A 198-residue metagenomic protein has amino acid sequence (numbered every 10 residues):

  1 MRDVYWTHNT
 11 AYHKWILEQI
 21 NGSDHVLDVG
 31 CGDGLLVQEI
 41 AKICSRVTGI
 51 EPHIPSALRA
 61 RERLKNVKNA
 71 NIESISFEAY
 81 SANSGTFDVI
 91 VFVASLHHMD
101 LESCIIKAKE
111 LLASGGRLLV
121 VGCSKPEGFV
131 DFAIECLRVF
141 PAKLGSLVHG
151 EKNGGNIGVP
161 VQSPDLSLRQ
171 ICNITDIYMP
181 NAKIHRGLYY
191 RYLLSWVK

Functional and structural regions predicted by a protein language model:
T7-D24: Conserved alpha-helix/loop element of class I SAM-dependent methyltransferases that forms part of the SAM/SAH-binding
D24-G32: Conserved class I S-adenosyl-L-methionine
D33-L35, E39, I43-N71, S76-E78: Class I SAM-dependent methyltransferase SAM/SAH-binding core
A79-S84: Short conserved loop adjoining the S-adenosyl-L-methionine
V91: A conserved beta-strand element that flanks and buttresses the S-adenosyl-L-methionine
M99-A108: A short, conserved alpha-helix within the catalytic core of class I
G115-G122: Conserved beta-strand signature within the Rossmann-like core of class I S-adenosyl-L-methionine
S124-I174: C-terminal alpha-helical "lid/dimerization" subdomain adjacent to the S-adenosyl-L-methionine
